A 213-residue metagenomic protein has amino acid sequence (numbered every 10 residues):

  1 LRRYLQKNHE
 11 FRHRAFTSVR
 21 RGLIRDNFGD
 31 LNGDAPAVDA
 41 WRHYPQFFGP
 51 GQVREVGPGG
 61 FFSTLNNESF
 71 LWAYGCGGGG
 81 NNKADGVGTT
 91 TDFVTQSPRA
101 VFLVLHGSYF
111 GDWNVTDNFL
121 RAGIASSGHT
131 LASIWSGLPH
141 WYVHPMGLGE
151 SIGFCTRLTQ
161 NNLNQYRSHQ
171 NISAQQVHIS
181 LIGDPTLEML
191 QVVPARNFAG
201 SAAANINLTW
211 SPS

Functional and structural regions predicted by a protein language model:
L1-R196: Cysteine-dependent hydrolase recognition
E188-S213: Pro/Thr/Ser/Gly-rich low-complexity, intrinsically disordered linker/stalk tracts
